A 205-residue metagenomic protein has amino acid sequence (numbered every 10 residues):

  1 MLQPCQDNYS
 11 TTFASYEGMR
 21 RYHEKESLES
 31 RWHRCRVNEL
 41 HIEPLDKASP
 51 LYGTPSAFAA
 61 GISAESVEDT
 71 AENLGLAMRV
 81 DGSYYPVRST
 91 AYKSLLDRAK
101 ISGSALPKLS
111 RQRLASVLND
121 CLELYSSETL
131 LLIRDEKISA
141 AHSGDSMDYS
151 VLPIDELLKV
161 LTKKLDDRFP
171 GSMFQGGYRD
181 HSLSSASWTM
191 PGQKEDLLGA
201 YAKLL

Functional and structural regions predicted by a protein language model:
L2-V160, F169: Feature for intrinsically disordered/low-complexity regulatory segments and propeptides
H142, Y149-L205: Intrinsic disorder/low-complexity polar-acidic segments
